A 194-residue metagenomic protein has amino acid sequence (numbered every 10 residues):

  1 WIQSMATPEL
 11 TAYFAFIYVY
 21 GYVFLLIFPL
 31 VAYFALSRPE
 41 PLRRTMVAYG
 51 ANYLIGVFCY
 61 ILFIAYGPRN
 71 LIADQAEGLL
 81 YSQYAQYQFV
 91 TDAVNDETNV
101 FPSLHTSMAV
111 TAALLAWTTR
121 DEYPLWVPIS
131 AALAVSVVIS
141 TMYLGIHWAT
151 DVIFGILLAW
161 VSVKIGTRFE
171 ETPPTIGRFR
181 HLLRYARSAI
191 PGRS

Functional and structural regions predicted by a protein language model:
W1-N99, A109-T118, W126-S130: Hydrophobic alpha-helical bundle signature of multipass membrane enzymes
Y84-P191: Membrane-embedded catalytic cores of phosphoryl/pyrophosphoryl-handling enzymes
